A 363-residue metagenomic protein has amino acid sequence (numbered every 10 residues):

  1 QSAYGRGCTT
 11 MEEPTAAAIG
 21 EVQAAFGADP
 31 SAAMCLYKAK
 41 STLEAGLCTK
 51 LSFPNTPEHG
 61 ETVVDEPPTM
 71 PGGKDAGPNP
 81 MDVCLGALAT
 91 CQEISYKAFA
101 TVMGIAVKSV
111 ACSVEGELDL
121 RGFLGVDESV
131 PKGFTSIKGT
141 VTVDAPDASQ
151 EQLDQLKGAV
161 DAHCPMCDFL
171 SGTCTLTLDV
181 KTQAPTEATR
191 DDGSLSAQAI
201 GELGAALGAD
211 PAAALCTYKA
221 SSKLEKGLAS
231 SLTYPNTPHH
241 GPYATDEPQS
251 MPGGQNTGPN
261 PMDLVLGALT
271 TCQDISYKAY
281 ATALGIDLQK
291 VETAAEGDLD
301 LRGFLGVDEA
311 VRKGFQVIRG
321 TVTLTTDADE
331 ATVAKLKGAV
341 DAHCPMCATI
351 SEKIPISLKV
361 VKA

Functional and structural regions predicted by a protein language model:
C8-G86, Y96-G267, Y277-A363: Extended beta-strand/beta-hairpin segments
T90: Glycine-rich beta-to-alpha active-site loop
